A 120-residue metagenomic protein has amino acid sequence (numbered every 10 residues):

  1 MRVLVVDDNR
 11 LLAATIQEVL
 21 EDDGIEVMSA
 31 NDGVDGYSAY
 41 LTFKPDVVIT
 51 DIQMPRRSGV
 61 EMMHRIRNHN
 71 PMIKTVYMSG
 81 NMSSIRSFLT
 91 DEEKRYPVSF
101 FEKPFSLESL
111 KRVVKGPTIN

Functional and structural regions predicted by a protein language model:
D7: Conserved acidic carboxylate
R10-M28, R95: Two-component/phosphorelay signaling modules centered on CheY-like receiver
N31-D35, S58-E61: Acidic catalytic/metal-coordinating carboxylates
S38, V60-N70: Short amphipathic alpha-helix used as the core "switch/output" element in two-component signaling
D51: Active-site residues of response regulator receiver
M54: Receiver (REC) domain active-site loop signature in two-component systems and cognate sites in sensor histidine kinases
E61, M82-K103, L107-G116: Alpha4 helix (beta4-alpha4-beta5 surface) of REC/receiver domains from two-component response regulators
M78-G80: Hydrophobic/aromatic residues positioned on beta-strands within the core alpha/beta folds
